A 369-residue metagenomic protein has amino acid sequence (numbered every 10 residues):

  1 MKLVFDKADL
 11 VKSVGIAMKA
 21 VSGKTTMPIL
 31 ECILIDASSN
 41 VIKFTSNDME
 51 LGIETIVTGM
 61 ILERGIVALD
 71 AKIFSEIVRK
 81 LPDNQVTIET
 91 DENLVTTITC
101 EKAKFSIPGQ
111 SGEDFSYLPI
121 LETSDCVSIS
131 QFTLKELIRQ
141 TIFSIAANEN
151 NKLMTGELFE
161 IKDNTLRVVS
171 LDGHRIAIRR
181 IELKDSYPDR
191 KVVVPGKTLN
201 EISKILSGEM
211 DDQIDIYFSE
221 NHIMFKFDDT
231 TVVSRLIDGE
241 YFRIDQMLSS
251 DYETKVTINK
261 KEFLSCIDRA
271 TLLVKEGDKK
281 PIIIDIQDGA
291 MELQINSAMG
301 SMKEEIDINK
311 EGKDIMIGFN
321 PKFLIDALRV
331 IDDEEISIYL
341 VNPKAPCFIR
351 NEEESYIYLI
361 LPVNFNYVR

Functional and structural regions predicted by a protein language model:
M1-R369: Structural preference for solvent-exposed beta-strand-turn elements and adjacent flexible terminal/loop segments within
